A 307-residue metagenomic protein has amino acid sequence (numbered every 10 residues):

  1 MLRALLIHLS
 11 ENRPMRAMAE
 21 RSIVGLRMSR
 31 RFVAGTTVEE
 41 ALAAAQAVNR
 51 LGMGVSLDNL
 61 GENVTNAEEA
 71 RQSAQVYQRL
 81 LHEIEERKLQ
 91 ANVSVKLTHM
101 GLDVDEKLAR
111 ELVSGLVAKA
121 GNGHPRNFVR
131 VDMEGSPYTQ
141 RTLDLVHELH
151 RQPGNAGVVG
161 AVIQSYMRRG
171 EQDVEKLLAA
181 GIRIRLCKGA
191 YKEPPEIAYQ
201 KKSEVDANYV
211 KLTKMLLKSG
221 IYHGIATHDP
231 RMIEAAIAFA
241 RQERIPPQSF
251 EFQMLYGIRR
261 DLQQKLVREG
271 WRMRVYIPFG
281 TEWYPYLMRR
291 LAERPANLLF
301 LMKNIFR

Functional and structural regions predicted by a protein language model:
M1-R307: Positively charged, amphipathic and often flexible ligand-engagement surfaces
